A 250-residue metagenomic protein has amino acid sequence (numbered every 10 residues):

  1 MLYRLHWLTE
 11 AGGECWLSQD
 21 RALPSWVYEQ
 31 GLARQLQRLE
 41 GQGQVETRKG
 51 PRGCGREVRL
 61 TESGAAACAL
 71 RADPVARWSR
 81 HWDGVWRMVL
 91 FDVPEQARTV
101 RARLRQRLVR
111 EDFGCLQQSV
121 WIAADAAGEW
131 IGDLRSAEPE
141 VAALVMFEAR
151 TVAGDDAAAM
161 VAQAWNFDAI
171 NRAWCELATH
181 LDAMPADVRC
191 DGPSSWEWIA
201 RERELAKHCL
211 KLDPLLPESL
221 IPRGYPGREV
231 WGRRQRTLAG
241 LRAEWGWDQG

Functional and structural regions predicted by a protein language model:
M1-H81, R98-T99, V109-D112, A124-G250: Long, contiguous binding/interaction regions
G84-W86, Q118: Short, surface-exposed beta-edge/turn micro-motifs
W86-V93: Active-site-flanking beta-strand signature of metal-NTP-handling nucleotidyl enzymes and homologous cyclase-like
D92, R103-L108: Acidic, glycine- and histidine-enriched catalytic cores of nucleic acid- and nucleotide-handling enzymes, centered on
P94-E95, W121: Short histidine/acidic/glycine/proline-rich micro-motifs that form metal- and phosphate-coordinating active-site loops
R98-A102, Q117: Short, solvent-exposed secondary-structure capping/transition elements
Q118-A124: Conserved catalytic core of two-metal-ion nucleotidyltransferases
